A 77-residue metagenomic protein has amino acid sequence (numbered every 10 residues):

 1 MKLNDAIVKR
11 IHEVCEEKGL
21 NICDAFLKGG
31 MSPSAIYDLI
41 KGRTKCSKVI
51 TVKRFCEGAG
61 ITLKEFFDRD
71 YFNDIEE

Functional and structural regions predicted by a protein language model:
M1, E13, D38, F67-E77: Short, charged recognition helix plus adjacent turn of helix-turn-helix-like nucleic-acid-binding domains
M1-N21: A short, Lys/Arg-rich alpha-helix, primarily the initiator
H12, C23, K53, K64: Residues within the helices of the helix-turn-helix
C15, F26, C56: The alpha-helix within a helix-turn-helix
L20-D38: Short alpha-helical DNA-recognition segment
L27, K41, D68: Phosphate-coordinating loops and pocket residues in cytosolic domains that bind phosphorylated ligands
R43-E57: Short, basic-rich loop-to-helix N-cap that marks the start of a DNA-contacting helix
E57-D70: Intrinsically disordered, low-complexity basic tails/linkers immediately adjacent to helix-turn-helix/homeobox/MYB/SANT
